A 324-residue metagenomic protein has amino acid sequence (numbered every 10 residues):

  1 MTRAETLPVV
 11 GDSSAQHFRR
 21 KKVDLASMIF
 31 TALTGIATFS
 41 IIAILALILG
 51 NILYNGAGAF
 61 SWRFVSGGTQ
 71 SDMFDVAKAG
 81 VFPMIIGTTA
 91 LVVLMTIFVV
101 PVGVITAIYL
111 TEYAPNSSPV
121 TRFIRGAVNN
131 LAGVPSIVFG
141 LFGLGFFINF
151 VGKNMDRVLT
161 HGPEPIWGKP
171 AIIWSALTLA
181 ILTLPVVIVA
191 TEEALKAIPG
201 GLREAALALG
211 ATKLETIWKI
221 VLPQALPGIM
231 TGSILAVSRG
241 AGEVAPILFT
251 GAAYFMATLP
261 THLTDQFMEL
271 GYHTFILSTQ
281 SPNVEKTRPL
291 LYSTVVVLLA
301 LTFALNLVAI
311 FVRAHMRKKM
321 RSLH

Functional and structural regions predicted by a protein language model:
M1-T38, A309-H324: Transmembrane alpha-helical segments of polytopic membrane transport and secretion proteins
G11-L33, N51-M95, S117-S118, H161-P165 (+1 more regions): Periplasmic/extracellular loop-to-transmembrane helix junction in inner-membrane transport proteins
A37, A79-Y109, S233: Transmembrane alpha-helix signature in integral membrane proteins
D72-M73, I247-L299: Interhelical loop and adjacent transmembrane-helix boundary motif in polytopic membrane transport permeases
M95-V128, F142, N149, A309-K318: Transmembrane-helix boundary motif in ABC transporter permease subunits
N129-L179: Generic hydrophobic transmembrane alpha-helix motif, especially the helices
V187-T191, L195-I198, L207, A211-G251: Transmembrane alpha-helices
E192-K196, G200, L207, I234 (+1 more regions): C-terminal transmembrane helix and the adjacent membrane-cytosol boundary/short C-terminal tail of inner/organellar
